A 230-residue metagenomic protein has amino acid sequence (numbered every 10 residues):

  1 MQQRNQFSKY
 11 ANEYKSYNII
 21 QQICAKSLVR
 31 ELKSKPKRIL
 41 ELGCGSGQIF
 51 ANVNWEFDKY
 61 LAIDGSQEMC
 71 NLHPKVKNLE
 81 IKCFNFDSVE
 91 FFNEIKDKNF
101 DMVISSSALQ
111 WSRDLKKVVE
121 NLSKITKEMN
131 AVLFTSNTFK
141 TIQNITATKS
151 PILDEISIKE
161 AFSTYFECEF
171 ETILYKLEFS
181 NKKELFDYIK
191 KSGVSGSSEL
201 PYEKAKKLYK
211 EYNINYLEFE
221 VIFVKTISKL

Functional and structural regions predicted by a protein language model:
M1-S34, Q48, M69: Conserved class I S-adenosyl-L-methionine
Y17, Q21, S46, S150-L153 (+1 more regions): Conserved Class I S-adenosyl-L-methionine
K37, D58, D101, K127: Conserved acidic residues
L40-F92: Class I SAM-dependent methyltransferase SAM/SAH-binding core
N93-M102: A short acidic, Gly/Pro-enriched loop at the edge of an enzyme's catalytic core that lines a small-molecule cofactor
M102-D114: A short SAM/SAH-binding and catalytic strip from SAM-dependent methyltransferases
K116, K127-S180, S195-L200: Conserved catalytic/acceptor-binding region of the Class I
L122: Class I S-adenosylmethionine-dependent transferase superfamily signal
